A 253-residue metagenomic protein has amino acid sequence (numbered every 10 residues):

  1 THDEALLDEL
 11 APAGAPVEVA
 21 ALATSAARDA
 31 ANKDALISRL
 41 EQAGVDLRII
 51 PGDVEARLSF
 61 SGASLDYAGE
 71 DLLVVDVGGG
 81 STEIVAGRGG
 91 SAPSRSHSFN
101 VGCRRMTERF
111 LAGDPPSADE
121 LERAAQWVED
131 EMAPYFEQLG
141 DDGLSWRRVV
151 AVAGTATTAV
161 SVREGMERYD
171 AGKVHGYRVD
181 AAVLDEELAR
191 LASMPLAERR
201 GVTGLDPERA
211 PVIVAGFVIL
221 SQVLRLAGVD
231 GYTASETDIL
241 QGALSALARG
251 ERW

Functional and structural regions predicted by a protein language model:
T1-D8, P12-A13, A27-D71, A86-G89 (+1 more regions): Helical "lid/coupling" subdomains associated with nucleotide-phosphate turnover
A15-P16, D34, G78-G80: Short flexible coil/turn linkers enriched for glycine and charged/polar residues that connect secondary-structure
V19: Conserved strand-helix element at the start of the C-terminal RecA-like helicase core
D71-S81, V85: A generic, well-ordered mixed alpha/beta core segment in the N-terminal half of proteins
